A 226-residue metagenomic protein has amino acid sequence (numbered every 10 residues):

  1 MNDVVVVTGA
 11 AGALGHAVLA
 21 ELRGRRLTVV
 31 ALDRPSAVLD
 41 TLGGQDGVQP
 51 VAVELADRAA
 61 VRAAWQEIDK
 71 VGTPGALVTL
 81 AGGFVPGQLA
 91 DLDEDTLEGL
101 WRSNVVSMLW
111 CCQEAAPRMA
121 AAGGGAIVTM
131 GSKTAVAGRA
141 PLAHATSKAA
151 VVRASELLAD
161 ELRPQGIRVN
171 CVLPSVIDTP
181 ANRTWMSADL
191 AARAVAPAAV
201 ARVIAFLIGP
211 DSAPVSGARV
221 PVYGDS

Functional and structural regions predicted by a protein language model:
D3, T73-G75, Q88, M119-S132 (+3 more regions): Active-site loop of short-chain dehydrogenase/reductase
T8, P74-G82, N104, T129 (+1 more regions): Rossmann-fold scaffold of SDR-type NAD(P)-dependent oxidoreductases
A11: Conserved glycine-rich cofactor-binding loop
L19, Q66-K70, S103-A121, A159-D160 (+1 more regions): Amphipathic alpha-helical dimer-interface segment in Rossmann-like NAD(P)H-dependent oxidoreductases
G83, A90-W110, V128, V151: Catalytic Tyr-X3-Lys loop
W101-M108, C112, R139, S147 (+1 more regions): Short alpha-helix in the Rossmann-fold core of NAD(P)-dependent oxidoreductases
V128-A150, S155-P164: Catalytic loop of short-chain dehydrogenase/reductase
P164-I167, C171, T179, D189-S226: C-terminal helical subdomain
